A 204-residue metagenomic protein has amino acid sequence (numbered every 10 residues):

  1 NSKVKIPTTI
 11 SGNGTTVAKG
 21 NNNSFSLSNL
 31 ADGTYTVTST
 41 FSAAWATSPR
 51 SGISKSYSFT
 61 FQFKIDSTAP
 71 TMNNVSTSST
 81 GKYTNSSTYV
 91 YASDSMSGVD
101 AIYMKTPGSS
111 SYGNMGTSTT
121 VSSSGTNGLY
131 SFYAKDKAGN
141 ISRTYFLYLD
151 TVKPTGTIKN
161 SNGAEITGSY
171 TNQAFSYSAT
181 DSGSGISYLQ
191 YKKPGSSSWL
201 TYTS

Functional and structural regions predicted by a protein language model:
N1-S204: Low-complexity, disordered linker/stalk regions enriched in Pro/Thr/Ser/Gly
